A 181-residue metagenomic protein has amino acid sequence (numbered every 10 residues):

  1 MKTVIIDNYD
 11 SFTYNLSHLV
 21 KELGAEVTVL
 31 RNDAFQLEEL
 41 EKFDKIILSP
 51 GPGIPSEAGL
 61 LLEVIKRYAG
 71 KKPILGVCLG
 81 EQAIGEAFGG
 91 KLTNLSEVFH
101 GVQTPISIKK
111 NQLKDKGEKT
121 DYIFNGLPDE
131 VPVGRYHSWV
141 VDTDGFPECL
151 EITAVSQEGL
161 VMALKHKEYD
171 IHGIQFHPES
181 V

Functional and structural regions predicted by a protein language model:
M1-V4: Extreme N-terminal starter segment of soluble prokaryotic enzymes
T13: Active-site-adjacent helical/loop segments in soluble small-molecule enzymes
S17-E26: Two-component/phosphorelay signaling modules centered on CheY-like receiver
E26-A34: A short beta-strand-loop structural module common to alpha/beta enzyme folds
A34-F43: Short amphipathic alpha-helix with an adjacent loop that forms part of the alpha/beta core around
F43-Q112, K116, D121-G126, E130-P132: Cysteine-nucleophile active-site neighborhood
L113-E168: Catalytic beta-strand/loop cores that center a nucleophilic Ser/Cys/Thr and support acyl-enzyme chemistry
P178-V181: Acyltransferase
